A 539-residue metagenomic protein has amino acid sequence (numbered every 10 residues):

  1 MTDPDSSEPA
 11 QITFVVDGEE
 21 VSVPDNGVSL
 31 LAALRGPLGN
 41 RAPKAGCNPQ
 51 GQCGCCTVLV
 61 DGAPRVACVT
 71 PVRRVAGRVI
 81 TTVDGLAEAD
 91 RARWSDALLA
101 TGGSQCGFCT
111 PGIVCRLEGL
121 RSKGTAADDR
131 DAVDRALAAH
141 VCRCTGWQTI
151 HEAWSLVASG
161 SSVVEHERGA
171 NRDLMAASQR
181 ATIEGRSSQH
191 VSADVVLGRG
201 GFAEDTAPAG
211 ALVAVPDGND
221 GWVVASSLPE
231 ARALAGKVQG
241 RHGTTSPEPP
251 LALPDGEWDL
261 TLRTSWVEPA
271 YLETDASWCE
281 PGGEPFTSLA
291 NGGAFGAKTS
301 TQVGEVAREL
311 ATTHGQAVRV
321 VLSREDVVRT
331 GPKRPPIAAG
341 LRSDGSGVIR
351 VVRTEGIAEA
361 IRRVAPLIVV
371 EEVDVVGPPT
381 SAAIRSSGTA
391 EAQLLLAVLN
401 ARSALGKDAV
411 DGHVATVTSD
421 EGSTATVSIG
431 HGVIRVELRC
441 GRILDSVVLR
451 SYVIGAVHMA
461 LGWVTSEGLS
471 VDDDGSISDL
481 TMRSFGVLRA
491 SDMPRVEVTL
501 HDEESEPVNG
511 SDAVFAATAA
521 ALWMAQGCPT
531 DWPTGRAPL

Functional and structural regions predicted by a protein language model:
T2-D25, N40-R41, N48, S104-G107 (+1 more regions): Cofactor-binding beta-sheet edge motifs in enzyme active sites
T2-S29, R41-P71, T81, R91: Ferredoxin-type iron-sulfur electron-transfer modules and their immediate structural context
N26-R35, G455: N-terminal glycine-rich beta->alpha transition that marks the start or flank of a dinucleotide-binding site
A32-G54, D61, T82-F108, K123-R143: Immediate flanking context of iron-sulfur cluster ligation sites
Q50-Q52, G112, D344: A short acidic Gly-Thr/Ser loop motif
C55, A67, V79-T82, R93 (+5 more regions): Generic beta-strand or strand-like secondary-structure segments
C55-L86, P111-A139, W147-V164: Iron-sulfur (Fe-S) cluster-binding segments and ferredoxin-like electron-carrier domains, especially [2Fe-2S]
T82-A87, R121-K123, P269-E280: A short, flexible low-complexity segment enriched in Lys/Arg and Gly/Pro that occurs in N-terminal basic tails
